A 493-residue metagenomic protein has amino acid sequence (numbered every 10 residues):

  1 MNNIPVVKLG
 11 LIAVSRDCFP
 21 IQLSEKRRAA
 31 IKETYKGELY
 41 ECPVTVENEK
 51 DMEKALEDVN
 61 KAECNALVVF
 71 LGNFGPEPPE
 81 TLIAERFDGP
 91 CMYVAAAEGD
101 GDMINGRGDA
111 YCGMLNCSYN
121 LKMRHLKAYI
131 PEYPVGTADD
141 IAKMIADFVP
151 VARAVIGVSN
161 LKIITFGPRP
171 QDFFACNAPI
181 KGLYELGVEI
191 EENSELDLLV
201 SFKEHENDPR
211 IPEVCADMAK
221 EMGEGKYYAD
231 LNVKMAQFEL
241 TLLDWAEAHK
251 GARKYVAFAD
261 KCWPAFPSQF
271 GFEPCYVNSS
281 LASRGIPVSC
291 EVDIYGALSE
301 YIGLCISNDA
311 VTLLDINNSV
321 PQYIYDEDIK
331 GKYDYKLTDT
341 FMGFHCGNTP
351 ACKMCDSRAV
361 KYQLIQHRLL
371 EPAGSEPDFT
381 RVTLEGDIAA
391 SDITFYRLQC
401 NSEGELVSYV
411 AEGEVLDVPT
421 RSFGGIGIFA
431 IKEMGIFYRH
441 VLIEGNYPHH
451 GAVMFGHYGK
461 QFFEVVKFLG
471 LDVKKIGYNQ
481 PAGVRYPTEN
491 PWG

Functional and structural regions predicted by a protein language model:
M1-Y35: N-terminal basic/disordered segments at the start of proteins
N2, V6-L9, E38, G99-Y227 (+1 more regions): Cap/lid and interdomain-hinge subdomains that line or gate substrate/regulatory clefts in soluble alpha/beta enzymes
M52-C64, T81-I83, T241-G251: Short, well-structured alpha-helical segments in soluble
C64-N73, M92-V94, Y255-D260: Periplasmic-binding protein-like
L82-D109, S118-K122, K127, S279-V292: Short, acidic/small-residue loops that bind anionic groups at enzyme active sites
C215, K220-I306: Long, internal scaffold/assembly segments composed of regular secondary structure
A282-T420: C-terminal catalytic subdomain
L364-G493: Extended hydrophobic packing segments that form well-structured cores
